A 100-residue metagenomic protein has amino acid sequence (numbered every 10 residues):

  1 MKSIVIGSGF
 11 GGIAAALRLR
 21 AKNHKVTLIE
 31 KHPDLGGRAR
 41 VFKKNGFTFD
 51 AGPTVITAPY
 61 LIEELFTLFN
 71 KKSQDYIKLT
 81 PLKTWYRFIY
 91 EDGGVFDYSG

Functional and structural regions predicted by a protein language model:
M1-L28: N-terminal Rossmann-like FAD-binding beta1-loop-alpha1 element of flavoenzymes
G9-A14, R38-A39, T48, T54: Gly/Ser/Thr-rich beta-alpha loop segments that engage phosphate groups in nucleotides
R20-N45: Glycine-rich FAD pyrophosphate-binding loop
H32, Y60-L61: Glycine-/small-residue-rich beta->alpha transition segments that form the dinucleotide
F47-Y60, K72-G100: Dinucleotide-binding Rossmann-like beta1-alpha1 core, especially the glycine-rich loop that anchors the ADP
F66: Beta-rich carbohydrate-recognition and catalytic domains
